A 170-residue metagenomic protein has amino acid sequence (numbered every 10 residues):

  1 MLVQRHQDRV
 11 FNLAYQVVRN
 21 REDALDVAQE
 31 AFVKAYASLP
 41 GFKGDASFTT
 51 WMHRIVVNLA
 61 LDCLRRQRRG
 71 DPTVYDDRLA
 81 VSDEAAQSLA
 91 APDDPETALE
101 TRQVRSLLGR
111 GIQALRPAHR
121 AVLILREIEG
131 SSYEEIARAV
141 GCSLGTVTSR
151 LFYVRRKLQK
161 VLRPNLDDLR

Functional and structural regions predicted by a protein language model:
M1, F11-E30, L166-R170: Short, charged helix-capping/linker segments at alpha-helix termini
R5-D8, Q16-V17, I124-S131: Short helix-capping/turn signature of helix-turn-helix
N12, D26-V33, A46-N58: Structural recognition of an alpha-helix C-terminal capping motif at a helix-to-coil junction
R19-R21, F32-S47, R66-R68: Sigma70-family region 2
P40-K43, V57-D76, T101, P164: Arg/Lys-rich amphipathic alpha helix in sigma70-family domain 2
R65-R68, L115, R120, R155-R170: Short, Lys/Arg-enriched C-terminal cap helix and immediately downstream tail that follows
G70-A98, S132: Internal acidic/polar
G109-T146, K160: Helix-turn-helix DNA-binding module
